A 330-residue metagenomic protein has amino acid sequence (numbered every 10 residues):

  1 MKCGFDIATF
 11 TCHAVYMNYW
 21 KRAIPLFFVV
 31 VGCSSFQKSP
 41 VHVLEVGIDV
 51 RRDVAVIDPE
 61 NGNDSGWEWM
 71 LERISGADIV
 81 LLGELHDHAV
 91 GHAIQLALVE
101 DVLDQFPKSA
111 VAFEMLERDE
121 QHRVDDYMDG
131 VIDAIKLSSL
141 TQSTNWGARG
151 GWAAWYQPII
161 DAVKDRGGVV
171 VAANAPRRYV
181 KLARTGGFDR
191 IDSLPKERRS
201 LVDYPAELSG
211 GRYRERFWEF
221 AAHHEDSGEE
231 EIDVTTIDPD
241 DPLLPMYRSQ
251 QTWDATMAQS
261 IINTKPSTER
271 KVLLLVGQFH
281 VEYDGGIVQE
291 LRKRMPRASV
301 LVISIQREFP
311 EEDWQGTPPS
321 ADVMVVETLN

Functional and structural regions predicted by a protein language model:
Y19-L26: Sec-dependent signal peptide recognition, specifically the positively charged N-region followed immediately by
F27-S35: Hydrophobic h-region of N-terminal signal peptides that target proteins for export in Gram-negative bacteria
S34-A77: N- or domain-start disorder-to-order transition segments that initiate the globular core
S39-V46, T256-S267, L273, Q278-N330: C-terminal regions of proteins
G62-N63, W67-D104: Zymogen propeptides
H86-D101, K108-A112, R118-M128: Membrane-embedded segments
A110, H122-S260: A substrate-binding/cap region within the structured catalytic cores of diverse enzymes
